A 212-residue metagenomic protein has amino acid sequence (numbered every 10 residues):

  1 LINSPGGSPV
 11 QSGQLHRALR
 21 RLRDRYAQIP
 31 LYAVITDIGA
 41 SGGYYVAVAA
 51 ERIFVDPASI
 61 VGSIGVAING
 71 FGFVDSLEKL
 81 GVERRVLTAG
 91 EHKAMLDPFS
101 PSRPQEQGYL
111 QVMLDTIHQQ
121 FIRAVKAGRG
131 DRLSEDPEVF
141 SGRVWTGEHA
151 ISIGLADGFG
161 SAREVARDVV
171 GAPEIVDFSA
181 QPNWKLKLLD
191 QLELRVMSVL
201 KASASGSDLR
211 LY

Functional and structural regions predicted by a protein language model:
L1-D56, A67-Y212: N-terminal organellar transit peptides
